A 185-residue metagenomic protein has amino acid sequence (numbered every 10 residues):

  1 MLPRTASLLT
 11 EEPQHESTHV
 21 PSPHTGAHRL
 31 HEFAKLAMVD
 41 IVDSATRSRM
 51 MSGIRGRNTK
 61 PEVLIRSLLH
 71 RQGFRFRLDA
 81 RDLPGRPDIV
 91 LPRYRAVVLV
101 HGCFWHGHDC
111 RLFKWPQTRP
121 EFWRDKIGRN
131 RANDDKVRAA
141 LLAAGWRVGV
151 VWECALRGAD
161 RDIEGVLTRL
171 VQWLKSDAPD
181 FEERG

Functional and structural regions predicted by a protein language model:
L2, L8-L9, L30: Leucine-biased recognition of intrinsically disordered, low-complexity hydrophobic segments
E16-V20, T25, E32: Short hydrophobic alpha-helical segments enriched in small aliphatic residues
H28-V150, A155-G185: Nucleic-acid endo/exonuclease domains
